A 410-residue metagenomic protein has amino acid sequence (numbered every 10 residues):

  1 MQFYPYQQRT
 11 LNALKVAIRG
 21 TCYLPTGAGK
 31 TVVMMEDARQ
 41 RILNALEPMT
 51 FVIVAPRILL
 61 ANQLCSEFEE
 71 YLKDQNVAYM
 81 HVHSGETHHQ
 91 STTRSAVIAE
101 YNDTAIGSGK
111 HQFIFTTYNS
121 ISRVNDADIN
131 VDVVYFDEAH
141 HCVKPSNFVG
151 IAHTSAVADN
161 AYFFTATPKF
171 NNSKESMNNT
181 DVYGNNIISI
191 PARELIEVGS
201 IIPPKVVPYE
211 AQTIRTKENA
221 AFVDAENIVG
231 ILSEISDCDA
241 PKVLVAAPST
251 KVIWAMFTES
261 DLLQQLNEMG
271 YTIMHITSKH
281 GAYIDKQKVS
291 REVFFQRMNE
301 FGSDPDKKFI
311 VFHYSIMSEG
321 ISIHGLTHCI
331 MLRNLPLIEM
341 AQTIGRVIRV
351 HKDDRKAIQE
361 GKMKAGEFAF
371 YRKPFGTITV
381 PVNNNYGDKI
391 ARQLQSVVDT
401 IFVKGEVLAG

Functional and structural regions predicted by a protein language model:
M1-Y23: Conserved pre-motif I regulatory segment
A17-D37: Walker A/P-loop
V32-V33, E47-E70, P248-W254: Conserved Walker A/P-loop ATP-binding site and its immediately adjacent core in helicase/helicase-like ATPase domains
L59-R94: Conserved helix-turn-beta segment of the N-terminal RecA-like "Helicase ATP-binding" lobe in SF1/SF2 helicases
A99-I151, H313-S315: Conserved RecA-like ASCE ATPase "motif II neighborhood" in helicase/translocase motors
F115, H141, H280-L408: Conserved RecA-like P-loop NTPase helicase motor core
H141-I201: Post-DEXD/H (motif II) to motif III coupling segment of the RecA-like Helicase ATP-binding lobe
N185-W254: Conserved interdomain linker/interface between the two RecA-like ATPase lobes of SF2 helicase motors
